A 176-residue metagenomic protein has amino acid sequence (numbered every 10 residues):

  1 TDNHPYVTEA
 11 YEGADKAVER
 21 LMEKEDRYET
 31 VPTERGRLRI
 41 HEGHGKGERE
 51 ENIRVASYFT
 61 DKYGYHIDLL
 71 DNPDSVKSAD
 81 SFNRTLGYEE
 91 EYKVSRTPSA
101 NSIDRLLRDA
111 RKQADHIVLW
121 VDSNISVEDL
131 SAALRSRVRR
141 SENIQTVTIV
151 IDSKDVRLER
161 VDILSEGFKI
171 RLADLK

Functional and structural regions predicted by a protein language model:
D2-H66, S95-K176: Metal-dependent nuclease catalytic core centered on acidic motifs
T60-F82: A short acidic/basic microdomain associated with nuclease active sites
S81-N83, G87-R96: Conserved catalytic cores of phosphodiester-cleaving nucleases, focusing on short active-site segments
